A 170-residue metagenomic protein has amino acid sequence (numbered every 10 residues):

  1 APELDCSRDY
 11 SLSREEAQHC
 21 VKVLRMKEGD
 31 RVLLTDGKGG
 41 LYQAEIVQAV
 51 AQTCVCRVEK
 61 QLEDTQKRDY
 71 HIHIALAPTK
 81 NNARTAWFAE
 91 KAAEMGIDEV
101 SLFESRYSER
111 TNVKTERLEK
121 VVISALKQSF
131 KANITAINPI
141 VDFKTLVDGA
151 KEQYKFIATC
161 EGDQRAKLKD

Functional and structural regions predicted by a protein language model:
A1-E63: N-terminal positively charged helical leader segments and presequences
A1-P2, D64-Q66, V147-D148, K169-D170: Short secondary-structure boundary/capping segments
L4-D5, V141-V147, D163-A166: A short acidic, often aromatic-flanked loop/helix-cap motif at beta-alpha or helix-coil junctions that lines enzyme
D36, E104, T159-G162: Short secondary-structure boundary segments
Y42, R110, A166: Glycine/Thr-rich phosphate-binding loops of Rossmann-like dinucleotide-binding domains
Q48, K60, P78-K80, G162: Non-catalytic surface loops within mature trypsin-like serine protease
T65-I157: RNA substrate-binding interface of SAM-dependent RNA methyltransferases
K155-D170: Active-site/ligand-binding-proximal alpha/beta "capping" segment
